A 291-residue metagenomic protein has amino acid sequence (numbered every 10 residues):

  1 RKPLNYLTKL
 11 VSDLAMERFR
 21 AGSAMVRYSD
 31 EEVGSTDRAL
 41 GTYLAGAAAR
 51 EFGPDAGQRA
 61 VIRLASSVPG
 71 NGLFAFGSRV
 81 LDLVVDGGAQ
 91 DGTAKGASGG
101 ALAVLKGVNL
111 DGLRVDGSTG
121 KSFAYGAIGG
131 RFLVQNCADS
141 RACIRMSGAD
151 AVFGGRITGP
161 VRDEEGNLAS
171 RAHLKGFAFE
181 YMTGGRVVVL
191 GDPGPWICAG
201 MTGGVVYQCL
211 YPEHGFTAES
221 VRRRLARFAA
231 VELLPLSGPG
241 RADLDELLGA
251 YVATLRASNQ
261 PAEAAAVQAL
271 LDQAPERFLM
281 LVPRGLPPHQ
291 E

Functional and structural regions predicted by a protein language model:
R1-E291: Long, distal/terminal scaffolding or interaction modules with repetitive or compositionally biased sequence
